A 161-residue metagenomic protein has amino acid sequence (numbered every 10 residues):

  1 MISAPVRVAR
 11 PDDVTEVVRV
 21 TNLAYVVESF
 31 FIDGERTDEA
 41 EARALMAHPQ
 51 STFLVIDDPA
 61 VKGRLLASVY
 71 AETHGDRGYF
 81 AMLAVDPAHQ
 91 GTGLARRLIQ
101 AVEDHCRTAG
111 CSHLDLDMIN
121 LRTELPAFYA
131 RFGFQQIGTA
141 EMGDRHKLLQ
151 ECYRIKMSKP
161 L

Functional and structural regions predicted by a protein language model:
S3-V6: Extreme N-terminal starter segment of soluble prokaryotic enzymes
V8-V14, V18-Q90, R96-A101, H105 (+2 more regions): Acetyl-CoA-dependent GNAT
V85, I119-N120: Short amphipathic helical patch at the helix-1/turn junction of helix-turn-helix
L98, R122-L125: Conserved short alpha-helix immediately C-terminal to the canonical SAM/SAH-binding motif I of Rossmann-like
C106-M118: Conserved GNAT acetyl-CoA-binding A-motif
D115-I119, P126, A130, Q135-C152: Conserved catalytic-core motifs of GNAT/GCN5-like acyltransferases
L149-L161: Terminal substrate-recognition subdomain of acyl/acetyltransferases
